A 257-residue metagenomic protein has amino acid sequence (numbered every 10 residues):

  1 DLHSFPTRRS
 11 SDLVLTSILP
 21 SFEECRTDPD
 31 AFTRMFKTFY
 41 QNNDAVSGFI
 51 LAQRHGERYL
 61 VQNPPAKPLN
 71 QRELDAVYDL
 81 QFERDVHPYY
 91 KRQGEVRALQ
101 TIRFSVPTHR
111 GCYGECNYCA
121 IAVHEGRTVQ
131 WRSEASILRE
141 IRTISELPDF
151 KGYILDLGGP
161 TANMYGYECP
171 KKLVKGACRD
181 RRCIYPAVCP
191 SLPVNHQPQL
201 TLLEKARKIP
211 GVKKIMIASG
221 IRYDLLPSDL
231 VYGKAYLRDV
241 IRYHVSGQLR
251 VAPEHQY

Functional and structural regions predicted by a protein language model:
L2-S10: Short, small-residue-biased leader/transition segments that mark boundaries at the very start of proteins
S21-I102: Ferredoxin-type iron-sulfur electron-transfer modules and their immediate structural context
L60-K67, A98, I102-H109, V123 (+3 more regions): Hydrophobic alpha-helical scaffolding
K91-A120, Y153, Q248: N-terminal pre-triad scaffold of radical SAM enzymes
F104-N117, T128, S136, E140 (+2 more regions): Cysteine-centered iron-sulfur cluster-binding motifs in ferredoxin-type domains/subunits of redox enzymes
H124-R142, D149-L155: Non-heme iron-sulfur electron-transfer modules
R142-Y257: Conserved SAM/AdoMet-binding glycine-rich loop
